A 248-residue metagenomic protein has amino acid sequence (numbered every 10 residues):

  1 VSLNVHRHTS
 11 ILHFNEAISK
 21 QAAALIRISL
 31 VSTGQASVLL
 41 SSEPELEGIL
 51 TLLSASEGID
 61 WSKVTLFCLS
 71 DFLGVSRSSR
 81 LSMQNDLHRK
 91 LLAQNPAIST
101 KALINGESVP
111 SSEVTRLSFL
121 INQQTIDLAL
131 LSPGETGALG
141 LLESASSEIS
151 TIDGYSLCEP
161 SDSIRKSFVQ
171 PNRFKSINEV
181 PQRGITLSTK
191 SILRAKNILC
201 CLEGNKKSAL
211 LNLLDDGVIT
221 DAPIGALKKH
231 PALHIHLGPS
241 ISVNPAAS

Functional and structural regions predicted by a protein language model:
V1-V38: N-terminal glycine-/serine-/threonine-rich phosphate-binding loop
S2, W61-S132: Ligand-binding beta-strand-loop-alpha-helix segment within the catalytic cores of soluble metabolic enzymes
R27-A55: Glycine-rich N-terminal segment of FAD-binding domains in flavoprotein oxidoreductases, spanning the beta-loop-helix
L39-E43, C68, I104, A129-G134 (+2 more regions): Short beta-strand segments
P44-E45, P133-A138, S144, N205 (+1 more regions): Short glycine-rich anion-binding loops that position phosphate/pyrophosphate groups of nucleotides and phosphorylated
L52-W61, N85-R89, S144-Y155, D216: A glycine- and small-aliphatic-rich helix-loop capping segment at beta-alpha/alpha-beta transitions that lines
T136-L187: Class I SAM-dependent methyltransferase SAM-binding "motif I" and its flanking Rossmann-like core
L187-K190, R194-S248: ATP/nucleoside-binding phosphotransfer catalytic cores, i.e., glycine-rich phosphate-binding loops
